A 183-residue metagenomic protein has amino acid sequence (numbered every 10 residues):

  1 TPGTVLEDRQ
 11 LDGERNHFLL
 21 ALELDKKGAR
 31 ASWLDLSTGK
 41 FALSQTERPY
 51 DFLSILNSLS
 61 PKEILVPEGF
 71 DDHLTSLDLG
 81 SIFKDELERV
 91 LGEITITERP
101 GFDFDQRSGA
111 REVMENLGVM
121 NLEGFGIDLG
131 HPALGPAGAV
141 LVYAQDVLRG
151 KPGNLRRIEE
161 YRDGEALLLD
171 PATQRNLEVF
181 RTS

Functional and structural regions predicted by a protein language model:
T1-S183: Charged catalytic and DNA/RNA-contacting regions of genome-maintenance and nucleic-acid-processing enzymes
